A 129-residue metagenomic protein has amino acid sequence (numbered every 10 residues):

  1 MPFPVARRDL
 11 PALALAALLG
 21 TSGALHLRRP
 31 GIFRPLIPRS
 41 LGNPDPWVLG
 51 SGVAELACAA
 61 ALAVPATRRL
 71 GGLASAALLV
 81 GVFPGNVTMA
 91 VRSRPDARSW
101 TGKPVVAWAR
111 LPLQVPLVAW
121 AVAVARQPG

Functional and structural regions predicted by a protein language model:
M1-G129: Short amphipathic, positively biased membrane-proximal segments that drive organelle/inner-membrane targeting
